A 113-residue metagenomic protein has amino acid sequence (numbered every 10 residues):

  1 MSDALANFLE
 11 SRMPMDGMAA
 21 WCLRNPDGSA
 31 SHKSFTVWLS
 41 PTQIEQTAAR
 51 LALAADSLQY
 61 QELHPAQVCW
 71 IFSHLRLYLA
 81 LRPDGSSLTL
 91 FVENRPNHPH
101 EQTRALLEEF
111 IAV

Functional and structural regions predicted by a protein language model:
M1-N25, S29-V113: Non-catalytic interaction/Regulatory regions outside core domains
